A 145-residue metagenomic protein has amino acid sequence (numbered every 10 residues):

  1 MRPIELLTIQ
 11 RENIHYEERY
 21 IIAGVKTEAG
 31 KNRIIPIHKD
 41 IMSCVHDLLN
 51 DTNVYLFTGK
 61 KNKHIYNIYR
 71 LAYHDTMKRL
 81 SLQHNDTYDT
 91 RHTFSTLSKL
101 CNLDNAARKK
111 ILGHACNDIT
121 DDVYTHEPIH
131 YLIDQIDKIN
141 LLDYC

Functional and structural regions predicted by a protein language model:
M1-D47: Conserved tyrosine-mediated DNA breakage-rejoining catalytic core shared by Y-recombinases
R2-E5, R91-A115, V123, H130: C-terminal catalytic core of tyrosine-transesterase DNA break-rejoin enzymes
I9, A72, T76, I111 (+1 more regions): Residues in the recognition helix of alpha-helical DNA-binding motifs
N13-E18, H84, L103-V123, C145: Short, polar N-cap/turn motifs at the start of nucleic acid-interacting alpha helices
G24-G30, L112-K138: Catalytic-site neighborhood detector that most strongly recognizes the C-terminal catalytic loop/helix of tyrosine
H38-Q83: Active-site/catalytic core of tyrosine-dependent DNA strand-transfer enzymes
D47, N53, G59-K60, Y131-C145: C-terminal secondary-structure termini that scaffold catalytic or DNA-interacting sites
T87-Y88: Catalytic tyrosine of NAD(P)H-dependent dehydrogenase/reductases that use a Tyr as the general acid/base
